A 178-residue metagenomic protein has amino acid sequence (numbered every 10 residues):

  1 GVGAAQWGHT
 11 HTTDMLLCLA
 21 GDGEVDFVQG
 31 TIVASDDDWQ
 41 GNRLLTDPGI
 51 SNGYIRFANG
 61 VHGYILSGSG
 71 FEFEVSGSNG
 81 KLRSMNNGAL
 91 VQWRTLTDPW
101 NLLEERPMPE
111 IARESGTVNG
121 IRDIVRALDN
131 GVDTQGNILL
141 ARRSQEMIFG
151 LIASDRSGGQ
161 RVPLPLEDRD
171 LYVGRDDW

Functional and structural regions predicted by a protein language model:
G1-G70, L139: Rossmann-like dinucleotide-binding domain that binds NAD(P)(H)
V2-A5, P107-A112, N130-I138: Active-site rim elements
F57, G77, T95: Acidic surface patches and DE-rich sequence motifs
N59-V61, F71, G80-K81, V132 (+1 more regions): Short acidic/polar mixed-charge low-complexity motifs
S67-E72, N87-V91, P107-A112, D168-R169: A short, sequence-level motif marking secondary-structure junctions
F73, A89-L102: Short polybasic amphipathic segments
P109-R122, G136-L139, Q145: Active-site loop of classical SDR/Rossmann-like NAD(P)-dependent oxidoreductases, centered on the catalytic Tyr-X3-Lys
R126-W178: C-terminal helix-rich "cap/oligomerization" subdomain common to oxidoreductases
